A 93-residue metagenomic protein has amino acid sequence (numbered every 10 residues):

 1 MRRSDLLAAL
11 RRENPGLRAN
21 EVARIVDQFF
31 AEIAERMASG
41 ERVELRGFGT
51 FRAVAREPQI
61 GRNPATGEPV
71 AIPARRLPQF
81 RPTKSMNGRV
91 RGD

Functional and structural regions predicted by a protein language model:
M1-D93: Strongly charged
